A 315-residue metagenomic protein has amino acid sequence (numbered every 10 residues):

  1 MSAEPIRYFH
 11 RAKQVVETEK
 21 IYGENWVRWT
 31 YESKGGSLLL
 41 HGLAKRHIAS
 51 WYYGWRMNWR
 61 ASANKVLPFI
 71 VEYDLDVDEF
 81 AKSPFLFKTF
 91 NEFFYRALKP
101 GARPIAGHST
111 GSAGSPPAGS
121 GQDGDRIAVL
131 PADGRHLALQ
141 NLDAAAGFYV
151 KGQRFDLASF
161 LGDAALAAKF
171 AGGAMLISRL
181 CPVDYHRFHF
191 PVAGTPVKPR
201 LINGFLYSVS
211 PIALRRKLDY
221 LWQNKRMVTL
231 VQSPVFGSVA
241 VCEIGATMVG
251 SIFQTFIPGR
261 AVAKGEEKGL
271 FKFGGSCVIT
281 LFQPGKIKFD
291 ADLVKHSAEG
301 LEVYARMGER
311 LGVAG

Functional and structural regions predicted by a protein language model:
M1-G111, G119-G315: Contiguous, well-folded functional domains in the mature portion of proteins
